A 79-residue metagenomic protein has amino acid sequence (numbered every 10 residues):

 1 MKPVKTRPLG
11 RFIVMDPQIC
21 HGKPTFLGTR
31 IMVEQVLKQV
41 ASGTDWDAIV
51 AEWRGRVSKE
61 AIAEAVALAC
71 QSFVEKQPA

Functional and structural regions predicted by a protein language model:
P3, R7-A48: A short, structured beta-strand/loop element
M32-A79: Long, charge-rich, low-complexity alpha-helical segments
